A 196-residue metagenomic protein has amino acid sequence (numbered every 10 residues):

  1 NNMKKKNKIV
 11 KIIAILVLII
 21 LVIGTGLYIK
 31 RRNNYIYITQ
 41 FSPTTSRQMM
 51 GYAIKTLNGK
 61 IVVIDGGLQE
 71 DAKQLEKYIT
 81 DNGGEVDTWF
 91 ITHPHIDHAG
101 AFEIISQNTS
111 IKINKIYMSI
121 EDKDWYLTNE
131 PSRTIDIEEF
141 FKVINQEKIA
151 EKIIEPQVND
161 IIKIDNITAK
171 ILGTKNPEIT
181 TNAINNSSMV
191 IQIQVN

Functional and structural regions predicted by a protein language model:
M3-L18: N-terminal Sec-pathway targeting helices
A14, L18-Y28: Alpha-helical transmembrane signal-anchor helices
G24-G84, I149-N196: Core dinuclear metal-dependent hydrolase active-site scaffold
F41-M50, Q107-K112, L127-N129, Q146-K148: Intrinsically disordered, low-complexity coil segments
L57-V62, Q69-D122: Active-site metal-binding motif and surrounding structural segment of the metallo-beta-lactamase
Q74, G100, E139-K142, Q157: Short Gly/charged-rich anion-binding patches and loops
D124-I135: Short, flexible/disordered intra-domain loops and linkers
R133-E151, E155: Conserved glycine-bearing catalytic or ligand-binding loops at nucleotide- and phosphate-handling centers of large
